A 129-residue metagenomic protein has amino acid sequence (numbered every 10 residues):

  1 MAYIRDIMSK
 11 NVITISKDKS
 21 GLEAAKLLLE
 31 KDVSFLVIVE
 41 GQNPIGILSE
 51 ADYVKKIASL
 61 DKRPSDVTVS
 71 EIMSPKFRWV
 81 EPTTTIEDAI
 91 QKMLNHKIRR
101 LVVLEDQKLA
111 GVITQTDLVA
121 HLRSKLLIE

Functional and structural regions predicted by a protein language model:
A2, K19, L48, V67 (+2 more regions): Short beta-to-alpha loop/turn elements within the nucleotide-binding domains of ABC transporters
A2-V12, V67-F77: Bateman (tandem CBS) regulatory domains
R5, I13, L22, V54-K55 (+2 more regions): Nucleotide phosphate-binding site architecture
T14-D32, V80-K97, L104, L122: The conserved cystathionine-beta-synthase
L28-K31, L36-D52, M93, L101-T116: A glycine-centered beta-loop-beta connector
V54-V67, L118-E129: A short, polar/charged loop-to-alpha-helix boundary motif
T85, D106-T116, A120-E129: Cytosolic regulatory modules rich in charged/polar residues
